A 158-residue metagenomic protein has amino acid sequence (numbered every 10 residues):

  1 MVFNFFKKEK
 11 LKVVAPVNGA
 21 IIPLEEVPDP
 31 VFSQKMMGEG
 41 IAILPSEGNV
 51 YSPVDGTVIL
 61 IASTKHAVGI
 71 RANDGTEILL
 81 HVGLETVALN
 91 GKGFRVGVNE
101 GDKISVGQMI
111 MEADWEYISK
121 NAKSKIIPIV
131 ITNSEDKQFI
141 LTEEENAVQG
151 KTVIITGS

Functional and structural regions predicted by a protein language model:
M1-S158: Contiguous, well-folded functional domains in the mature portion of proteins
